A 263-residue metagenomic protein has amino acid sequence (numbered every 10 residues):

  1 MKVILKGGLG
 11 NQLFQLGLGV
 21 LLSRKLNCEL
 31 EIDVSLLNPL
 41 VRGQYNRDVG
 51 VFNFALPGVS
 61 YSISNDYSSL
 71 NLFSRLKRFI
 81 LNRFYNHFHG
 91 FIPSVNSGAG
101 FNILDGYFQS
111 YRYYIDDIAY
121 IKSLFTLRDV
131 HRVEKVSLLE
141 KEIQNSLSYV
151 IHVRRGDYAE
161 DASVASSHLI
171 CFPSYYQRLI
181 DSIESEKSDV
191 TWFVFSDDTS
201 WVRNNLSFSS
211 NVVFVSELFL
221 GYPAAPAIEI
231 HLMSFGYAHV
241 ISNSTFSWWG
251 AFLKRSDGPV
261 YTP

Functional and structural regions predicted by a protein language model:
M1-G8, S35: Nucleotide-activated donor-dependent transferases that construct or modify glycoconjugates
K2, E31, V150, T191-F193: A structural signal for isolated positions on well-ordered beta-strands in alpha/beta enzyme cores
L5-F14, V41: A short, glycine/small-residue-rich beta-strand->loop->alpha-helix junction that serves as a flexible
L9, D181, S185-P263: Donor-binding and catalytic core of enzymes assembling or modifying cell-surface/extracellular glycoconjugates
F14-R24, Y176-I183: Histidine-anchored nucleotide/phosphate-binding helix
C28-L40: A short beta-strand-loop structural module common to alpha/beta enzyme folds
V34-L36, V153-R154, F195-D198: Short, well-ordered beta-to-alpha junction loops that form the rim of enzyme active sites and present histidine/acidic
R42-S188: Secretory-pathway luminal glycosyltransferase catalytic domains
